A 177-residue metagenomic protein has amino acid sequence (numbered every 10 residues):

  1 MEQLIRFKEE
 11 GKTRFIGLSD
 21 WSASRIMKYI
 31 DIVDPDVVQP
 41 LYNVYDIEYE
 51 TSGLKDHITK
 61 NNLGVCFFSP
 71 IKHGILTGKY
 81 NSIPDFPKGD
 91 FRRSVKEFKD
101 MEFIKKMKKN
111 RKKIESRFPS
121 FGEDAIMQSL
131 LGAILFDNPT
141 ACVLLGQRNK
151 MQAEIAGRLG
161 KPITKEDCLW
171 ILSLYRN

Functional and structural regions predicted by a protein language model:
M1-N177: Beta/alpha (TIM)-barrel catalytic core signal, keyed to glycine-rich beta->alpha loops juxtaposed to Asp/Glu that bind
